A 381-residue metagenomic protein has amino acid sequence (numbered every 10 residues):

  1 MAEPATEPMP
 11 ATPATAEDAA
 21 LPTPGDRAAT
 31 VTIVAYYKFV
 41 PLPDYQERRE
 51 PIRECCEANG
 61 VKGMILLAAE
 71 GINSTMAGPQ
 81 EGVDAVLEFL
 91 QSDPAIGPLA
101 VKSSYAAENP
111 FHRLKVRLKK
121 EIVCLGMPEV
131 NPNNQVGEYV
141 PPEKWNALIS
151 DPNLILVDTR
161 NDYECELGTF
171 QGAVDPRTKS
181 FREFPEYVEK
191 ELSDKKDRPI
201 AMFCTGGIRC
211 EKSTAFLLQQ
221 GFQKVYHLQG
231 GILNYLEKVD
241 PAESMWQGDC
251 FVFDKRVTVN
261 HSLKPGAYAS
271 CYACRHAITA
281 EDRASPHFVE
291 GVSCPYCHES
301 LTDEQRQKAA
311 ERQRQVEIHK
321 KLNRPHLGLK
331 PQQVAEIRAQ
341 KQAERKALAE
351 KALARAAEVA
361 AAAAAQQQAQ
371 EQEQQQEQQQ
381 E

Functional and structural regions predicted by a protein language model:
A2-E138, R160-I200, I208-Q367, Q380-E381: Rhodanese-like catalytic fold shared by cysteine-dependent sulfurtransferases and DSP/PTP-type phosphatases
N146-D151: A short acidic-Thr-Gly-centered motif at the start of a beta-strand
L156-D158: Structural scaffold elements adjacent to functional motifs in cytosolic proteins
F203: Cofactor-cradling patches in redox/metallo enzymes
Q368-E377: Intrinsically disordered, low-complexity repeat regions enriched in Pro/Gln/Gly/Tyr
